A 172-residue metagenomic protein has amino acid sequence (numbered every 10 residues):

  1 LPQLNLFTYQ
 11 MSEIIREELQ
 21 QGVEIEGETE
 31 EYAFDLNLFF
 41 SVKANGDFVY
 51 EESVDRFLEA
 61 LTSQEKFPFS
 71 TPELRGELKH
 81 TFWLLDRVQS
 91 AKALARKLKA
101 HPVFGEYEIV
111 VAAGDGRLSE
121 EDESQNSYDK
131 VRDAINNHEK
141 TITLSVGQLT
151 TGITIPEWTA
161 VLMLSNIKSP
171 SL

Functional and structural regions predicted by a protein language model:
L1, R75, F82, Q148-T151 (+1 more regions): N-terminal helicase ATP-binding lobe
L1-K79: Interdomain helical connector at the RecA1-RecA2 junction of SF1/SF2 helicase-like NTPases
L1-L4, G105-Y107, P156-A160, P170: Short glycine-/polar-rich loops that comprise or flank the Walker A/P-loop and associated switch/sensor motifs
E13, V88-S90, G116-R117, L149-T151 (+1 more regions): Conserved nucleotide-binding/hydrolysis micro-motifs of P-loop NTPases
V54-F69, K92-K99, A160, L172: Short, well-ordered amphipathic alpha-helices
L74-H80, I155-A160: Short, surface-exposed connector motifs at secondary-structure boundaries
H80-F82, K92-A93, L98, V103-L149 (+1 more regions): Conserved helicase ATPase core of P-loop NTP-dependent helicases/translocases
I142-S145, T151-K168, L172: A short beta-strand element within the Helicase C-terminal
